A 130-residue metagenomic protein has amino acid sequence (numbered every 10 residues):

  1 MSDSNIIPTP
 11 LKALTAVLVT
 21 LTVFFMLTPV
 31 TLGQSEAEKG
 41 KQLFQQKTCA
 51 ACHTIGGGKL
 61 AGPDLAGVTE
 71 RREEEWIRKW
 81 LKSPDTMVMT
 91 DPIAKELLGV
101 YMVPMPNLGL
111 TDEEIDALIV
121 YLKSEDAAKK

Functional and structural regions predicted by a protein language model:
M1-A13: N-terminal secretory signal peptides that target proteins for export/translocation
A16-T28: Bacterial N-terminal signal peptides
T28-Q45, E73, K130: Electrostatic cytochrome c docking/interface patches
A37-K41, T54-T86, A94, Y101-N107: Gly/Gly-Pro-rich "capping" loops immediately C-terminal to redox-active cysteine motifs in periplasmic/lumenal
Q45, E70, K82-T86, V120-A127: Sec-exported extracytoplasmic/periplasmic mature domains
C49-C52: Short cysteine clusters
E75-W76, V103-K130: C-terminal capping alpha-helices of c-type cytochrome domains
P92-I93, K130: Surface-exposed patches in mature extracellular/periplasmic domains of secreted proteins
